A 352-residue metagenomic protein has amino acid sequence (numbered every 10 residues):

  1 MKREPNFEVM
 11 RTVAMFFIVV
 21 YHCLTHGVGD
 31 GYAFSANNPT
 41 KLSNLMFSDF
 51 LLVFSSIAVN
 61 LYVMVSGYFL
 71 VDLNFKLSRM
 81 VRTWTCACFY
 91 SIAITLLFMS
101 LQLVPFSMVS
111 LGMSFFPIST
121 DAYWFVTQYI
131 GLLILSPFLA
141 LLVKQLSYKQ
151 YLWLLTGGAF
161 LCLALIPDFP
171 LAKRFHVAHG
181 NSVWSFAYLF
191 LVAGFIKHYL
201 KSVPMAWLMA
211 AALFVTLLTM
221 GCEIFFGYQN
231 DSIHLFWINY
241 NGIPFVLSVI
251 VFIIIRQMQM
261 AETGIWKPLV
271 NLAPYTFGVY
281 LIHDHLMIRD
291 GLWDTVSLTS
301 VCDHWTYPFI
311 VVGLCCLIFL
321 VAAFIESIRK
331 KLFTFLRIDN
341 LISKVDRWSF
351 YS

Functional and structural regions predicted by a protein language model:
M1-L161, E262-I265, T295-S352: Membrane-cytosol interface segments of multi-pass membrane proteins, especially ER/Golgi lipid-handling enzymes
F16-C23, Y90-L97, T156-F169, A212-F226 (+1 more regions): Aromatic-anchored segments of alpha-helical transmembrane domains
M46-V59, M113-Q128, D168-L189, C222-I250 (+1 more regions): Interfacial loop-to-helix transition and helix-capping segments at the boundaries of transmembrane helices
L96, Y228-F333: Alpha-helical transmembrane segments of multi-pass integral membrane proteins
M99-V109, L165-R174, G221-I233, D290-T299: Juxtamembrane "helix-exit" motif on the non-cytosolic side of transmembrane helices
L132-L141, F190-K201, L247-T263: Alpha-helical transmembrane segments in multipass membrane proteins, preferentially the mid-helix core
K144-W153, F195-L218: Hydrophobic alpha-helical segments of polytopic membrane proteins
K149-L200: Loop-centered beta-sheet repeat module
